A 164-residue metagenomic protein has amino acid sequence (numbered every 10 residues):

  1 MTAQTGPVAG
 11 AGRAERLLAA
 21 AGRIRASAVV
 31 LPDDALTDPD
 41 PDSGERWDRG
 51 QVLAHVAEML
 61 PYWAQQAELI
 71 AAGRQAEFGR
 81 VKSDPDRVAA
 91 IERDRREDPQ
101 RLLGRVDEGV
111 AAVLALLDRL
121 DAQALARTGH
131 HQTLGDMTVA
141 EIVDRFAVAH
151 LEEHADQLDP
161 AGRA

Functional and structural regions predicted by a protein language model:
M1-R13, W63-G109, R163-A164: Short, helix-capping/interhelical loops that line the mouth of catalytic, cofactor-, or ligand-binding pockets
G6-L36, A57-Q65, R145, A149: Alpha-helical bundle segments that constitute or directly flank the non-heme di-iron/ferroxidase center
A14, L18, R25, G50-L53 (+6 more regions): Non-transmembrane alpha-helical segments in soluble domains of secreted/periplasmic/extracellular proteins
A21, D33, I91-P99, L151: Small-residue-biased structural context
A28, K82-P85, D121: Short, small-residue-rich loop/turn micro-motifs
V30-L36, L69, D118-A126, R163-A164: Surface-exposed helix-capping loop/turn segments at secondary-structure junctions
P39-D86, T128-A164: Short, contiguous alpha-helical
